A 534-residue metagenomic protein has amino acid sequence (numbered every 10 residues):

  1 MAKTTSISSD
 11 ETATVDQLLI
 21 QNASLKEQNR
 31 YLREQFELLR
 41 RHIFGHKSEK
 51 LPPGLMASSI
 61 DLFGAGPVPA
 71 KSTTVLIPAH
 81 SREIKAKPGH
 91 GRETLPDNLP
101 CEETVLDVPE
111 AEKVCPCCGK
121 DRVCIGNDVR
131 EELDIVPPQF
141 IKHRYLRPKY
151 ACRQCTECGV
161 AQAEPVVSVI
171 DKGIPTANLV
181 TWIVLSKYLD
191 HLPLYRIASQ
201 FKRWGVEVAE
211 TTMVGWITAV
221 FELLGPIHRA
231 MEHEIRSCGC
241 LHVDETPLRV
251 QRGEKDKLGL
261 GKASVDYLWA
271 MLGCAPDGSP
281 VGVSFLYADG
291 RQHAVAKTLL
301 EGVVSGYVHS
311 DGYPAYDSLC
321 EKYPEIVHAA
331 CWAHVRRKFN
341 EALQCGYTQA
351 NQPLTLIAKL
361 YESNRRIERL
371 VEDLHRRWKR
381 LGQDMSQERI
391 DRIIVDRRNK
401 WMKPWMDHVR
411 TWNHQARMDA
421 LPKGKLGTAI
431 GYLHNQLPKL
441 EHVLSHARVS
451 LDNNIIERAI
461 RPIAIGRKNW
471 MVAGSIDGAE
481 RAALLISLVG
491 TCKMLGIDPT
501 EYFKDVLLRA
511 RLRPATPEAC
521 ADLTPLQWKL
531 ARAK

Functional and structural regions predicted by a protein language model:
M1-I174, V214, H242-V243, R249 (+5 more regions): Short, flexible loop/hinge motifs at secondary-structure junctions
A2-T5, E112-V114, Y145-K534: Catalytic center-proximal scaffold of phosphoryl-transfer enzymes
